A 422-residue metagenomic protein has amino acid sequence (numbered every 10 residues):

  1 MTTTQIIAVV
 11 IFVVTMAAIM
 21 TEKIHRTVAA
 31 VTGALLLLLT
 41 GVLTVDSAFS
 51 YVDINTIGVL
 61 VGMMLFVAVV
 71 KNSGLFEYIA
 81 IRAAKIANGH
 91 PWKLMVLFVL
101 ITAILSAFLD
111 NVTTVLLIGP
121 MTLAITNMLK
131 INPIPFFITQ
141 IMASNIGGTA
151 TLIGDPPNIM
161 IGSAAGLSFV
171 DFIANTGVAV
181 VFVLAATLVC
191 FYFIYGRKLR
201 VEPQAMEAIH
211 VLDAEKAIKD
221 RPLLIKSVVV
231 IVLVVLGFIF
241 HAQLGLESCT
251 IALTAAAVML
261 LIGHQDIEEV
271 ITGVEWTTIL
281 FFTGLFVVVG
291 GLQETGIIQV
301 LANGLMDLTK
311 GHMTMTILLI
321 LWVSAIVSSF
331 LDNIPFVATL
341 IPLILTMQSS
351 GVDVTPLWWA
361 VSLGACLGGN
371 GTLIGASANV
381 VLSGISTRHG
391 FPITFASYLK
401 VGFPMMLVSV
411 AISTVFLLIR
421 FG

Functional and structural regions predicted by a protein language model:
M1-T4, V45-T56, F169-A179, K219-P222 (+5 more regions): Interfacial loop-to-helix junctions that mark the boundaries of transmembrane helices in multi-pass membrane
M1-V10, Y78-I81, K85-N88, Y195-I231 (+4 more regions): Intrinsically disordered, low-complexity non-transmembrane regions of multi-pass membrane transporters
Q5, V9-V10, T27-T32, W92-L100 (+12 more regions): Hydrophobic alpha-helical transmembrane segments
V14-I24, I101-D110, I141-I153, F240-Q243 (+2 more regions): Transmembrane alpha-helix interface/packing and boundary motifs in multi-pass membrane proteins, characterized by
V14-V31, R221, I225, V232-L253 (+1 more regions): Flexible hinge motifs at transmembrane-helix junctions and intramembrane kinks/re-entrant loops in multi-pass membrane
D46-I134, W276-S350: Membrane-embedded alpha-helical segments and adjacent helix-loop junctions characteristic of multi-pass solute
E77-A80, T113-A124, F137, A150-A165 (+4 more regions): Re-entrant/interfacial helical elements at transmembrane boundaries that shape and gate the permeation pathway
M128-I134, I138, A150-T151, V170-K219 (+3 more regions): Juxtamembrane and boundary regions of transmembrane helices in multi-pass small-molecule transporters and channels
